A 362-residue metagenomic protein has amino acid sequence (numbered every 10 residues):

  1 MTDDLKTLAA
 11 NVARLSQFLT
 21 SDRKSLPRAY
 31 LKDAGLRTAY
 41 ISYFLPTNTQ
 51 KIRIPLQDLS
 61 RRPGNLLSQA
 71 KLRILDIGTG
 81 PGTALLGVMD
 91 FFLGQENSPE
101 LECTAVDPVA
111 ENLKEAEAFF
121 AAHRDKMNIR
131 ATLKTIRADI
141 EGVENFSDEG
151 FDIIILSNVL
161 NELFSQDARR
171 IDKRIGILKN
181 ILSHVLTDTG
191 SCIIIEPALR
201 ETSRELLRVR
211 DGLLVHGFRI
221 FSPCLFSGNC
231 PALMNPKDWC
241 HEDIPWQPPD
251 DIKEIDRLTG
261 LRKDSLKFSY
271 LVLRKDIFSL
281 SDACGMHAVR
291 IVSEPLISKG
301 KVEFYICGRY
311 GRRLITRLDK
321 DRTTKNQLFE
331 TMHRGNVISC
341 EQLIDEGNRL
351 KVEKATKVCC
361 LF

Functional and structural regions predicted by a protein language model:
M1-L26: N-terminal auxiliary segments of SAM/dcSAM-dependent transferases
L26-G64: Class I SAM-dependent methyltransferase Rossmann-like catalytic core, especially the SAM/SAH-binding loop
P81-N97: Conserved SAM-binding loop of SAM-dependent methyltransferases across substrates and taxa, primarily the Class I
E115-S147: S-adenosyl-L-methionine
D152-I171: A short SAM/SAH-binding and catalytic strip from SAM-dependent methyltransferases
D188-E196: Conserved beta-strand signature within the Rossmann-like core of class I S-adenosyl-L-methionine
S203-L207, D211, F218-L271: Class I S-adenosyl-L-methionine
I252-F362: C-terminal lobe and adjacent flexible extensions of AdoMet/dcAdoMet transferase-like proteins
